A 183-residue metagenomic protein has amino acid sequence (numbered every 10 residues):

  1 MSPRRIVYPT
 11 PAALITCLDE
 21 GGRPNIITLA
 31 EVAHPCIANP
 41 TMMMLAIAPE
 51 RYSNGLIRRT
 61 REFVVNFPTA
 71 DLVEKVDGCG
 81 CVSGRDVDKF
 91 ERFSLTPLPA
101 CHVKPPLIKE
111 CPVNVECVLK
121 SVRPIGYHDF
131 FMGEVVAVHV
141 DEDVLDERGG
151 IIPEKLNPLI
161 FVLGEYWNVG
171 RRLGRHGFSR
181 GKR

Functional and structural regions predicted by a protein language model:
M1-R183: Basic, polyanion-binding surface patches
